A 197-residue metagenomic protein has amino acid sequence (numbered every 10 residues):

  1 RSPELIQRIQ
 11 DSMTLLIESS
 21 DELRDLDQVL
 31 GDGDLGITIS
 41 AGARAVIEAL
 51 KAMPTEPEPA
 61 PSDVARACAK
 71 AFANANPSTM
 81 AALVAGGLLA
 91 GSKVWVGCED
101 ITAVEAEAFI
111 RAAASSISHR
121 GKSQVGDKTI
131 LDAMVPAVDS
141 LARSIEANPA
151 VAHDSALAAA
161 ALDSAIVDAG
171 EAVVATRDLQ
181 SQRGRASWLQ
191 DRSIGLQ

Functional and structural regions predicted by a protein language model:
R1-Q197: N-terminal loops that bind phosphate or other acidic moieties and the adjacent beta-alpha structural core
